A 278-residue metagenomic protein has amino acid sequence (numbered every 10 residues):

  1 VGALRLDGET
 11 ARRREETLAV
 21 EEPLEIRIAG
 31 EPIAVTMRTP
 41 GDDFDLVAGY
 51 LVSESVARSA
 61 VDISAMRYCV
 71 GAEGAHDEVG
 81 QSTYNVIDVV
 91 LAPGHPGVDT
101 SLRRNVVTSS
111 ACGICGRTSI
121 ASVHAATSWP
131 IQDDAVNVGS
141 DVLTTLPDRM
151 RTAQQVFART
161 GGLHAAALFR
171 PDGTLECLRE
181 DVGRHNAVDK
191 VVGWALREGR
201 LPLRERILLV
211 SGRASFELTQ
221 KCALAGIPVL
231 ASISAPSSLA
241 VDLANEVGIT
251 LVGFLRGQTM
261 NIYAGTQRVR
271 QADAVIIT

Functional and structural regions predicted by a protein language model:
V1-A166, R170-P171, L175-L178: Intrinsically disordered, low-complexity regions enriched in acidic/Ser/Thr/Pro/Gln residues
L46-V47, M66, G71-A72, T127 (+6 more regions): Alpha-helix boundary/interfacial micro-motifs
Q155-L201, I207-L208: Histidine/lysine/aspartate-rich catalytic loop segments that bind and position anionic ligands
H185-A274: Feature captures the catalytic cores and cofactor-binding loops of soluble hydro-lyases/lyases that act on carboxylate
T278: Active-site/ligand-binding-proximal alpha/beta "capping" segment
